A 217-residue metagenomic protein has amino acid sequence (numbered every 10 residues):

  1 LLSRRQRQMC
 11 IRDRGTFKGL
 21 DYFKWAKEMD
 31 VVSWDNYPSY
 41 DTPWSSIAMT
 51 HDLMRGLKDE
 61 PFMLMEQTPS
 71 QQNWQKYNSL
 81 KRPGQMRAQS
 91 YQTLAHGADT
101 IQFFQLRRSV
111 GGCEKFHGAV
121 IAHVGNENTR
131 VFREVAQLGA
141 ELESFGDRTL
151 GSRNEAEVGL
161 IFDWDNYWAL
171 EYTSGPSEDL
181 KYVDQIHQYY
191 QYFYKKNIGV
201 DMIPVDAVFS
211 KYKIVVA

Functional and structural regions predicted by a protein language model:
L1-I11: Single conserved hydrophobic/aromatic residue that forms the stacking wall/gate of nucleotide- or nucleobase-binding
Q8, A26-A217: Carbohydrate-binding surfaces of carbohydrate-active enzymes
D13-G15, D163: Short, well-ordered beta-to-alpha junction loops that form the rim of enzyme active sites and present histidine/acidic
G15-A26: Distinct, well-ordered alpha-helical segments
